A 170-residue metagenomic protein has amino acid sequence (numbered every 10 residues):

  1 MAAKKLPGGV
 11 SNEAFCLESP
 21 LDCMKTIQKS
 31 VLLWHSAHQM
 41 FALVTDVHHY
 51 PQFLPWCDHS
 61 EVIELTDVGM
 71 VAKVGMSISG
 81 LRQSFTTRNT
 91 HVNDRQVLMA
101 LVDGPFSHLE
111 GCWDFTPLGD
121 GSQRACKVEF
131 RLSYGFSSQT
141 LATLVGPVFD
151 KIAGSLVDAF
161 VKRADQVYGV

Functional and structural regions predicted by a protein language model:
N12-V68, V170: Hydrophobic ligand-binding cavity/cleft-lining segments
K29, S60, F85-T90, E110-P117 (+1 more regions): Hydrophobic/aromatic beta-strand elements that line small-molecule binding cavities or substrate pockets in beta-rich
A37, E64-D67, H91-D94, T116-K127: A short, structured loop/turn motif at beta-sheet edges
M40-F41, Y50, A72, F130 (+1 more regions): Hydrophobic pocket/interface hotspot
E61-P105, A159, R163: Glycine-rich portal/gate segments that line the openings of hydrophobic small-molecule binding cavities
L101-S155: Beta-strand/loop substructures that line and gate deep hydrophobic ligand-binding cavities in soluble
K162-V170: Short, highly charged C-terminal tails/helix-capping segments
